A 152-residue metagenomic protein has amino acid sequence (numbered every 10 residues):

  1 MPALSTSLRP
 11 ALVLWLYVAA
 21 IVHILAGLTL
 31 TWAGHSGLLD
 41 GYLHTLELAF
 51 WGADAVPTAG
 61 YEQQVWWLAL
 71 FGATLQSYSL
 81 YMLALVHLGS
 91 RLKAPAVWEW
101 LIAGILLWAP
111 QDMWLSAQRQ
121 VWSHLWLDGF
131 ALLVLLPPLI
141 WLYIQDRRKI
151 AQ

Functional and structural regions predicted by a protein language model:
M1-A33: Cytosolic juxtamembrane helix and N-cap/initiation of the first transmembrane helix
M1-S5, R147-Q152: Short, charged juxtamembrane terminal tails flanking transmembrane helices
L12-V22, F71, V97-W108, L127 (+1 more regions): Hydrophobic alpha-helical transmembrane segments of polytopic
L25-W66: Membrane-helix boundary elements
L70-G89: Transmembrane alpha-helical segments in integral membrane proteins
S77, Y81, A96-W114, A131-L139: Hydrophobic alpha-helical membrane segments
P110-L127: Membrane-helix boundary connector in multi-pass membrane proteins
V134-I150: Membrane-water interface at the C-terminal end of transmembrane alpha helices
